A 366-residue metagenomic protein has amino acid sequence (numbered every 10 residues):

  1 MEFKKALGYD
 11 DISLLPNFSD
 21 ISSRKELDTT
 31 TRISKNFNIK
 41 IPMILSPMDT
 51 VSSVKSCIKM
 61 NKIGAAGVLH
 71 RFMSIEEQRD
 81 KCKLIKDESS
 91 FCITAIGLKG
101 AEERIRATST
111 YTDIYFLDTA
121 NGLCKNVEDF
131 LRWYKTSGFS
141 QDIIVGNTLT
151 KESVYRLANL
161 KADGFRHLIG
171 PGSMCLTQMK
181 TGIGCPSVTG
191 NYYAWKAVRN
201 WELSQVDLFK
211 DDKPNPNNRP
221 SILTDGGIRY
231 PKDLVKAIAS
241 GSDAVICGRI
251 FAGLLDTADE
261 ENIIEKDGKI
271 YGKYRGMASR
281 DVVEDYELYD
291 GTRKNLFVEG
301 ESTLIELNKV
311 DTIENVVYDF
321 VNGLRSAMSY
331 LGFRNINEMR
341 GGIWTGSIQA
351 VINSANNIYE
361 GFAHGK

Functional and structural regions predicted by a protein language model:
M1-D212, P216, S221, R249-L254 (+1 more regions): Active-site entrance/lid segments in N-terminal catalytic domains of soluble metabolic enzymes
M1-K25, G182-T224, R229-K366: Alpha/beta catalytic cores of nucleotide-metabolism and tRNA/nucleoside-modifying enzymes
